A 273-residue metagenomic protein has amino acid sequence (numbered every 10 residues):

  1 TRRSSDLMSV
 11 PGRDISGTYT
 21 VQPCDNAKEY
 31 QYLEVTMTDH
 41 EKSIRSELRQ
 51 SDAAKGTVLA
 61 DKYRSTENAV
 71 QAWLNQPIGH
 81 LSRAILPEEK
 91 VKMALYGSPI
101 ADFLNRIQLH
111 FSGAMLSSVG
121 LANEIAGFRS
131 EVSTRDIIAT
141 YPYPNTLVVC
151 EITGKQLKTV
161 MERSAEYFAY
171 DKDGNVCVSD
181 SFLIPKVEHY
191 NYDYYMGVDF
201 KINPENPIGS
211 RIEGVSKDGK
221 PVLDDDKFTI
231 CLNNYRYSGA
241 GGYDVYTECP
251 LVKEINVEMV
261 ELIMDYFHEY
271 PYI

Functional and structural regions predicted by a protein language model:
T1-R3: Positively charged, low-complexity/disordered segments
S5-I78, A165-D173: Active-site-adjacent helix-turn-beta-strand microarchitecture at beta-sheet edges that either contains or buttresses
G17-T18, E29, E41-I44, D102-I273: Feature captures C-terminal
C24, D52-G56, A60, Q71 (+4 more regions): Hydrophobic alpha-helical scaffolding
W73-L81, S130-T134: N-proximal short alpha-helices
Q76-P99: Glycine-rich phosphate/diphosphate-binding loops and the adjacent beta-loop-alpha structural elements that coordinate
